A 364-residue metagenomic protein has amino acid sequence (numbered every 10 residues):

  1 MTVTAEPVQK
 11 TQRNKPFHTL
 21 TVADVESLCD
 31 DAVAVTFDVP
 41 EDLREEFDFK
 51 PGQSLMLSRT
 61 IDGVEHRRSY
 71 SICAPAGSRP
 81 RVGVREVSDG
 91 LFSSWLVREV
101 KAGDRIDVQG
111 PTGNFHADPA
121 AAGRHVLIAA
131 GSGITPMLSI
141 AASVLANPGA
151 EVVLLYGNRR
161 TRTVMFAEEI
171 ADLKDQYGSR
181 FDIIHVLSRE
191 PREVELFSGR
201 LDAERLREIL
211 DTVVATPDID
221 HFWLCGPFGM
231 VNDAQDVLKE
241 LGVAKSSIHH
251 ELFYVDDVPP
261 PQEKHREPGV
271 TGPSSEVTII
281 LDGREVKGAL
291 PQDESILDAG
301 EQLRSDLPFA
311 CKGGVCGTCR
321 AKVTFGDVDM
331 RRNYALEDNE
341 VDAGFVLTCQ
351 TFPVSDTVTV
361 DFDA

Functional and structural regions predicted by a protein language model:
V3-R105, Q109, G123, N158-T161 (+2 more regions): Ferredoxin-reductase
R13, S94-G269, P273-T278, E285: FNR/FR-type flavoprotein reductase catalytic core
A76-R79, P119-G123, G149, P353-F362: Ligand-binding loop in jelly-roll beta-barrel domains
G226, L252, I279-L281, L290-Q292 (+4 more regions): Active-site proximal loops enriched in glycine and acidic residues that flank catalytic Cys/His/Asp and coordinate
G272-K312: C-terminal accessory/binding modules appended to enzymatic or scaffolding proteins
V286, A299-P308, G317-A364: Iron-sulfur (Fe-S) cluster-binding segments and ferredoxin-like electron-carrier domains, especially [2Fe-2S]
